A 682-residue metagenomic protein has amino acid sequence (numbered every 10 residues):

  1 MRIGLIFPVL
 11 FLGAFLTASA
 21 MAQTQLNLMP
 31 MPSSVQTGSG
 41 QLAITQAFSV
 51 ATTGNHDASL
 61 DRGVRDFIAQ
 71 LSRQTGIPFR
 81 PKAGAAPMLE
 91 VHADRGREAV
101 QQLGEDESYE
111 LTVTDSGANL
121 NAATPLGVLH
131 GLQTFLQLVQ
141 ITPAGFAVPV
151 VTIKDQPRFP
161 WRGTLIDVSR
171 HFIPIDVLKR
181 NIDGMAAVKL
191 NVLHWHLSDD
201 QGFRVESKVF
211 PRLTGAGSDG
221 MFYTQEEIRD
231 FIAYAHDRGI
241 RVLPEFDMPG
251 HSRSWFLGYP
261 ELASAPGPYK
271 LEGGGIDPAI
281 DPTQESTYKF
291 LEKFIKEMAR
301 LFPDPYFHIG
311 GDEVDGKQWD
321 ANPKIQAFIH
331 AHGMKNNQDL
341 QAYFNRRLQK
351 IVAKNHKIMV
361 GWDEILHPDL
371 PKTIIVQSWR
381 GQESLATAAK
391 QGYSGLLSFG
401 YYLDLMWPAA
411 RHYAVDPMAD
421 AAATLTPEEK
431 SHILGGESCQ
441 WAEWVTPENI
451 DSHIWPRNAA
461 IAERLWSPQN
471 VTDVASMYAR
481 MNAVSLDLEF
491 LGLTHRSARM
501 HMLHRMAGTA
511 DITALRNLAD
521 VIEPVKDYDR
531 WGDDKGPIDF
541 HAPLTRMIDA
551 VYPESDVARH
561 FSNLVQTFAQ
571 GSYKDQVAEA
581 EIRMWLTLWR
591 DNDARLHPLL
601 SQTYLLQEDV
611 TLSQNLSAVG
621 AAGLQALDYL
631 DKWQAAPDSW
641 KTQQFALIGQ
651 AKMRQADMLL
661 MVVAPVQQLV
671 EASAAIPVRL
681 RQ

Functional and structural regions predicted by a protein language model:
M1-L5: Positively charged n-region of N-terminal signal peptides that target proteins for export
I6-A18: Bacterial N-terminal signal peptides
Q23-F159, P468, T472-V474, N482-D487 (+1 more regions): Contiguous, structured surface segment used for ligand recognition
L28-M31, Q36-G38, T45-Q46, D61 (+4 more regions): Substrate-binding groove of N-acetylhexosamine-processing glycoside hydrolases
I77, L190, I240, K357 (+1 more regions): Short glycine/serine/threonine/alanine-rich loop segments
R95-R97, M248-G250, D312-G316, I365-H367: Short, internal active-site loops enriched in acidic
E98-H308, N322, R347, I351 (+1 more regions): Feature activates predominantly on carbohydrate-active enzymes
G310-G333: N-terminal leader/propeptide and maturation segments of large enzyme subunits in energy/redox metabolism and hydrolases
